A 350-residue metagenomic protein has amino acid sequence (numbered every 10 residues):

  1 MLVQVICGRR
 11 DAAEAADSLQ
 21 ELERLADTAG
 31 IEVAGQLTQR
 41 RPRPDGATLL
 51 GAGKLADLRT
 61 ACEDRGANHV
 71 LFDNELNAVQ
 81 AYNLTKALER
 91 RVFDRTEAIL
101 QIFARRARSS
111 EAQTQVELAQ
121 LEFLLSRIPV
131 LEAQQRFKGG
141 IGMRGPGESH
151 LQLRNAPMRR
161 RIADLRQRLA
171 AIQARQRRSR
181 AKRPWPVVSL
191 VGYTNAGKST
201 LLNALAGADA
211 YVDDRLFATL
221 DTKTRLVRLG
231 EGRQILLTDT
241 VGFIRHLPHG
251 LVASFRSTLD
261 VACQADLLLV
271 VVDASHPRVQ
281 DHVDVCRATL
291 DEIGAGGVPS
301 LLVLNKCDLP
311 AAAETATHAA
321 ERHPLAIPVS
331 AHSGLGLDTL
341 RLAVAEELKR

Functional and structural regions predicted by a protein language model:
M1-R95, I99-L100: N-terminal accessory targeting/assembly segments
V3, G8, S18-E21, L25-T28 (+1 more regions): Charged, low-hydrophobicity low-complexity segments
V5-G8, T38-R43, A47, S149 (+5 more regions): G-domain G4 guanine-recognition motif of GTPases
R9-E14, P44-T48, R106-S110, H150 (+4 more regions): Flexible beta-alpha connector loops of hexameric P-loop NTPases
L19-D27, R59-D64, L76-R90, G232-R233 (+1 more regions): Conserved C-terminal guanine-recognition region of P-loop GTPase G domains, centered on the G4
L22, V70, L121, M158 (+6 more regions): Residue-level signature of catalytic and energy-coupling elements of molecular machines, predominantly ATP/GTP-dependent
E89-G139, V298-L301, D308-R350: Canonical P-loop GTPase G-domain recognition
L131, Q135-V252, L259-C263, L267: Conserved G1/Walker A P-loop phosphate-binding module
